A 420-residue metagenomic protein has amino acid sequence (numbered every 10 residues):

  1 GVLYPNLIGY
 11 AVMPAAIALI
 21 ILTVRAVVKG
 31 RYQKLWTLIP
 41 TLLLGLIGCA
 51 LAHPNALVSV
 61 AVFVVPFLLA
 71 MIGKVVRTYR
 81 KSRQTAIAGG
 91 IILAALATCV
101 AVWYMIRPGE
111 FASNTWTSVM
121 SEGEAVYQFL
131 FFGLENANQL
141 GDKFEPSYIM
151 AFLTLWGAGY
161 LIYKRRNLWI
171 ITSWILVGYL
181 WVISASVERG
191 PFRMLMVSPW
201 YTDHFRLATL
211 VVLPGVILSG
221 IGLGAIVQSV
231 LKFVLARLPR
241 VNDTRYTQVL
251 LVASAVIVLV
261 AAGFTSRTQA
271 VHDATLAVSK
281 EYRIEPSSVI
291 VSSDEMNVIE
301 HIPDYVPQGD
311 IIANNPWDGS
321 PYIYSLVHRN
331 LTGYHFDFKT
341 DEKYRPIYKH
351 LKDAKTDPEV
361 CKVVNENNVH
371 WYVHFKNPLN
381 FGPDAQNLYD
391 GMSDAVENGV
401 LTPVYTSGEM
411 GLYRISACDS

Functional and structural regions predicted by a protein language model:
G1-V278, S325, N367, W371-H374 (+3 more regions): Membrane-embedded transmembrane-helix bundle of lipid-linked glycan/lipid transferases
G263-S420: Extracytoplasmic
